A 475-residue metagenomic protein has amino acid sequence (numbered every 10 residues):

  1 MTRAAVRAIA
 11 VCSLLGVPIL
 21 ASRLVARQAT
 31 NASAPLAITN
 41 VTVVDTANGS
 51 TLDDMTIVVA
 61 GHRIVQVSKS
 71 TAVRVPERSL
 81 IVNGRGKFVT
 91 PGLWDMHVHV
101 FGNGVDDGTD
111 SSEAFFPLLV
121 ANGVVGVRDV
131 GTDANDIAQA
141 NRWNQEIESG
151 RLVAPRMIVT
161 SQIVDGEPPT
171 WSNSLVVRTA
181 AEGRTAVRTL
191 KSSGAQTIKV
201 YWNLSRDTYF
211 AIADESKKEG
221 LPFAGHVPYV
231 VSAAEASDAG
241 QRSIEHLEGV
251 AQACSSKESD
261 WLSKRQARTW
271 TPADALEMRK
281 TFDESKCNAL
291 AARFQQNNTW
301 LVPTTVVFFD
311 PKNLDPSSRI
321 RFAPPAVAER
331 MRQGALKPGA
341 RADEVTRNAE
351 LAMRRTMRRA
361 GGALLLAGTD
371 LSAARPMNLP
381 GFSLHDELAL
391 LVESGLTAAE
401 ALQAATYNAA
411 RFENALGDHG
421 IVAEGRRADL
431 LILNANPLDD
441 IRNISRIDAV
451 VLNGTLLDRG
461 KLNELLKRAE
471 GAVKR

Functional and structural regions predicted by a protein language model:
A8-A21: Bacterial N-terminal signal peptides
R27-A29, V43, N48-T90: Histidine-rich, glycine-flanked metal-binding segment
V41, I57, H62, G86 (+15 more regions): Divalent metal-coordination and catalytic microenvironments
V43-T56, K69-S70, L379, T397-L402 (+1 more regions): Acidic, glycine-enriched loop/beta-strand segments at the rims of small-molecule binding/catalytic pockets
K87-R151, P169-T170, L175, A181 (+3 more regions): Metal-associated gating/positioning segment near the N- to mid-region
F115-I137, A154-Q162, K191-L204, L221-A224 (+3 more regions): Divalent metal-dependent hydrolysis catalytic cores, especially in the metallo-beta-lactamase
A186-V200, L204, V250-A389, E393-S394 (+2 more regions): Active-site neighborhoods of metal-dependent hydrolases
Q196-E245, V307-D310, T346: Divalent metal-binding pocket/active-site signature
